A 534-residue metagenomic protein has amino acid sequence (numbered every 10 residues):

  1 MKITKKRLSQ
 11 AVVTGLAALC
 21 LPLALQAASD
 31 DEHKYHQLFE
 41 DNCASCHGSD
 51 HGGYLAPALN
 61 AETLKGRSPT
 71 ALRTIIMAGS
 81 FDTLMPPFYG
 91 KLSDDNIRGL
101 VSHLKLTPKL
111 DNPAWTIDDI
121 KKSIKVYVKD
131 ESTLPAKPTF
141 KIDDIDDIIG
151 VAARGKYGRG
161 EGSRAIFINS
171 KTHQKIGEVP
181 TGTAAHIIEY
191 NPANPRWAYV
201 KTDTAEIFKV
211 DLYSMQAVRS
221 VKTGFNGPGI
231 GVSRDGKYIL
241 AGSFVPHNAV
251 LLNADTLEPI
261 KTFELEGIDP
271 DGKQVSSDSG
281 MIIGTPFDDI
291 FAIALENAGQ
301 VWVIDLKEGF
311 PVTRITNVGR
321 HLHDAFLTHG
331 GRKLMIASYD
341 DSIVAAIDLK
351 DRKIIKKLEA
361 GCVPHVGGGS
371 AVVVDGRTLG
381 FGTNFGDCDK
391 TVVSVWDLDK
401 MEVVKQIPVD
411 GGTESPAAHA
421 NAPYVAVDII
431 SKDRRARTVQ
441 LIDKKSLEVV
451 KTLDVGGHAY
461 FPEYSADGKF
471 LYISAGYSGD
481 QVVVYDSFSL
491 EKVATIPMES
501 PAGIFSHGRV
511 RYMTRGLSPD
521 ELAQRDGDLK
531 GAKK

Functional and structural regions predicted by a protein language model:
L25-L38: Electrostatic cytochrome c docking/interface patches
S45, D50-Y54, L59-D111: Extracytoplasmic electron-transfer domains, predominantly the class I c-type cytochrome c fold
D130, Q174-V179, Q216-V221, E258-G272 (+5 more regions): A short beta-strand motif characteristic of beta-propeller blades
D130-T139, A184-Y190, N226-R234, G272-I282 (+5 more regions): Repeated scaffold domains used in trafficking and secretory/extracellular systems, primarily beta-propellers
I145-D147, N194-R196, D235-K237, F287-D289 (+4 more regions): Short coil/turn segments that connect the beta-strands within blades of beta-propeller domains
S170-H173, D211-M215, A254-L257, D305-G309 (+4 more regions): Short loop/turn segments that connect beta-strands within beta-propeller blades
K222-G299, P311-R314: Asp-box/WD-like beta-propeller blade repeats and closely related beta-sheet repeat scaffolds
A475-K534: Blade-level signature of beta-propeller repeat domains, shared across WD40, Kelch, NHL, RCC1 and BNR/Asp-box propellers
